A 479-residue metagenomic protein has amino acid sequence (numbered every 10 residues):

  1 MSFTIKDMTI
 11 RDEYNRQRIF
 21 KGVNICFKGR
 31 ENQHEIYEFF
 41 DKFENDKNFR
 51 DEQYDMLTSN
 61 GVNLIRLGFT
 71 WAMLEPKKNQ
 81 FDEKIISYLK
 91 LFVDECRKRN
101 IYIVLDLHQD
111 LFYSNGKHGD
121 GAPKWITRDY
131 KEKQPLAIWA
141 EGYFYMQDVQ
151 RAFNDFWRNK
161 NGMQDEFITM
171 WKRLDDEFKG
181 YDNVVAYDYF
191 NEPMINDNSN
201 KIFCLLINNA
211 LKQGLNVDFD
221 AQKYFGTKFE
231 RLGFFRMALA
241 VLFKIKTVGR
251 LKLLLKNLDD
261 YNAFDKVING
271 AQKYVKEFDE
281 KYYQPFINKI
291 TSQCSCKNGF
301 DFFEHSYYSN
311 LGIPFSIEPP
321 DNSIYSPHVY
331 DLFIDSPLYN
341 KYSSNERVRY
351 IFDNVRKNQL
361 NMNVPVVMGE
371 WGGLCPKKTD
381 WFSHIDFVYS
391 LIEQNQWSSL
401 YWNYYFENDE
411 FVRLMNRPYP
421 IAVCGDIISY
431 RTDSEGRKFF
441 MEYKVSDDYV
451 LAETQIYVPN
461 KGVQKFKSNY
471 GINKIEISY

Functional and structural regions predicted by a protein language model:
K6-F20, N24-N298, H305-G312: Active-site mouth of glycoside hydrolases
K21, I324-Y330, I334-L338, S343-R417: Substrate-binding cleft of secreted/luminal carbohydrate-active enzymes
D55-G61, F178-D182, P314-I324, R356-N363 (+1 more regions): Acidic (Asp/Glu)-rich catalytic clusters
I103, V184-Y187, D301, Y325 (+2 more regions): Hydrophobic/aromatic residues located in beta-strands of well-ordered beta-sheets within soluble catalytic
S199, N298-Y307, L311-R347: Substrate-binding/catalytic cleft of secreted carbohydrate-active enzymes, primarily glycoside hydrolases
G214-K256, D321-N340, V423-V445: Glycan-recognition surfaces
W381-G462: Extended, alpha-helix-rich binding/interface surfaces that flank or overlap catalytic cores and mediate recognition
V463-I472: Change to "...patches in solvent-exposed regions of secreted, membrane-anchored, or virion-exposed structural
